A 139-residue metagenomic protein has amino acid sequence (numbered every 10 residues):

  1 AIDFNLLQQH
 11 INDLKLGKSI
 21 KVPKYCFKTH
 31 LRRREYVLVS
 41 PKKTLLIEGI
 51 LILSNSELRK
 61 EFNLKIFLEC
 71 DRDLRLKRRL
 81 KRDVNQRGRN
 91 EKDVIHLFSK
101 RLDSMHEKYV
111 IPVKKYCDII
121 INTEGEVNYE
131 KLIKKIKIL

Functional and structural regions predicted by a protein language model:
A1-K43, I95-H96: ATP-dependent small-molecule kinase phosphotransfer cores that center on conserved nucleotide phosphate-binding segments
L7, I52-L53, V127-N128: Glycine-rich nucleotide phosphate-binding loop and flanking beta-alpha elements of Rossmann-like dinucleotide-binding
L7, I66, C117: Residue-level signal for inorganic ion chemistry
L7, R75-R78, E130-I133: Short, charged, surface-exposed secondary-structure boundary motifs
L16, S40-P41, K81, D103-L139: NTP-dependent small-molecule kinase module
F27, E48, L102-D103: A conditional alpha-helix N-cap/helix-loop micro-motif detector
R33-N85: ATP-dependent NMP and nucleoside kinases share a basic, alpha-helical "lid"
L64-P112: Conserved catalytic-core segment of NTP-binding enzymes
